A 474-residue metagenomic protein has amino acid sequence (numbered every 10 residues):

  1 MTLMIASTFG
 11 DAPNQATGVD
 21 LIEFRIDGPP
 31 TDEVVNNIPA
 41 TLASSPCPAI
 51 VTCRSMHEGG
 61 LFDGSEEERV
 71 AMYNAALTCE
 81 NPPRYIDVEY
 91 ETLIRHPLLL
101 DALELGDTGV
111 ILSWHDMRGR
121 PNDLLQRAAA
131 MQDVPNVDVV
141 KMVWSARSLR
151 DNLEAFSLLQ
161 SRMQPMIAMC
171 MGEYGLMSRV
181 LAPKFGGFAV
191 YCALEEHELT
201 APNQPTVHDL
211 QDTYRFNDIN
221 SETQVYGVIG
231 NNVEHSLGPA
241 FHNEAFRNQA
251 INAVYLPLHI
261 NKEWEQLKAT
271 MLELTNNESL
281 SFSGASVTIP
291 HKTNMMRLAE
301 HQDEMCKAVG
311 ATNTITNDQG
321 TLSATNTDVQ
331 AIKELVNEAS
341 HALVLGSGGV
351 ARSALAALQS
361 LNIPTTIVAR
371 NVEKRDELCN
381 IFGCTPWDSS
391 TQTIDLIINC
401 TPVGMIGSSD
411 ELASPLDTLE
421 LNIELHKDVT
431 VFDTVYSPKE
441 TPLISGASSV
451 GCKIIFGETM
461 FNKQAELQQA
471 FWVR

Functional and structural regions predicted by a protein language model:
T2-L105, G109-N122, V137, W144: Active-site beta->alpha loop and helix N-cap motifs at the rims of alpha/beta catalytic domains
E91-Q224: Catalytic alpha/beta core domains of metabolic enzymes, predominantly
C170, V225-V233, N326-V329, V336-Q359 (+1 more regions): Glycine-rich adenosine-cofactor-binding loop
T223-V336: Phosphate/diphosphate ligand-binding glycine-rich loop within oxidoreductases
E334, Y436-S437, V450-R474: Active-site capping/gating segments
S360-P364, V450-K453: Conserved S-adenosyl-L-methionine
L361-F382: NAD(P)-binding Rossmann-fold cofactor-contacting core
N380-I454: Rossmann-like adenosine-cofactor binding region
